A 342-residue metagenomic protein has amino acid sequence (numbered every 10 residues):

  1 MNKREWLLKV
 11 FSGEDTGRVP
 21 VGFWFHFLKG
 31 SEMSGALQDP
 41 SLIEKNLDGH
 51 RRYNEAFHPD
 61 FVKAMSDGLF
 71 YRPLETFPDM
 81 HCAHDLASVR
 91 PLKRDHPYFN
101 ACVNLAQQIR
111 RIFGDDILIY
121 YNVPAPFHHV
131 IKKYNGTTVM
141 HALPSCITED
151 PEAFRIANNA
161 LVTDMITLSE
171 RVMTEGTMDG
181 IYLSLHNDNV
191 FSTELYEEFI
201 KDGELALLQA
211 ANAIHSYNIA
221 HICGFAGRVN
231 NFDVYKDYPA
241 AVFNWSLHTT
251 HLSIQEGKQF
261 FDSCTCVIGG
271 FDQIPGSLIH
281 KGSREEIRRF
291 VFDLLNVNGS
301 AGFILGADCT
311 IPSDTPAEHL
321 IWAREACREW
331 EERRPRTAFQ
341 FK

Functional and structural regions predicted by a protein language model:
M1-L28, G35-L37, G49, D60-A64 (+1 more regions): Active-site loop segments of alpha/beta catalytic cores
W24-S31, D60-L92: Alpha/beta catalytic barrel-like cores
Q38-L47, F57: Short, structured active-site "lid" loops
